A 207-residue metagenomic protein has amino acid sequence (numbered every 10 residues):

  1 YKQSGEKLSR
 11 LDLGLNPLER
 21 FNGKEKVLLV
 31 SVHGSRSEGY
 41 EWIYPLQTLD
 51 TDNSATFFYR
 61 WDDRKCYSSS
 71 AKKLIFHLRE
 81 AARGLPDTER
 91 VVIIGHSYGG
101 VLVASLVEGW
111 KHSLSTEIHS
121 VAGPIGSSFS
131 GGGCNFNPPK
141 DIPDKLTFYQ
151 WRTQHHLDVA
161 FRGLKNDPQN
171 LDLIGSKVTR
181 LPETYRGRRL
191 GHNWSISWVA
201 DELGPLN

Functional and structural regions predicted by a protein language model:
Y1-E89: Active-site catalytic motif of lipid deacylating hydrolases and related acyltransferases
D12-E19, L29, T56, P86-D87 (+2 more regions): Generic preference for hydrophobic/aromatic residues in regular secondary structure cores
L29, W61-R64, S68-V159: Serine-dependent carboxylesterase/thioesterase catalytic core of lipase-like alpha/beta-hydrolase/SGNH enzymes
S37, G100, I196: Alpha-helical and His/Cys-centered functional microenvironments
W42-Y44, S130-G133, A160-K165: Short aromatic-enriched loop/helix-cap "lid" or pocket-rim segments at secondary-structure transitions that line
D50-F58, S113-T116, D144-L146, L171-T179: Structural alpha-beta junctions
N137-N207: C-terminal catalytic-base region of ester-bond hydrolases, centering on the histidine of the charge-relay
